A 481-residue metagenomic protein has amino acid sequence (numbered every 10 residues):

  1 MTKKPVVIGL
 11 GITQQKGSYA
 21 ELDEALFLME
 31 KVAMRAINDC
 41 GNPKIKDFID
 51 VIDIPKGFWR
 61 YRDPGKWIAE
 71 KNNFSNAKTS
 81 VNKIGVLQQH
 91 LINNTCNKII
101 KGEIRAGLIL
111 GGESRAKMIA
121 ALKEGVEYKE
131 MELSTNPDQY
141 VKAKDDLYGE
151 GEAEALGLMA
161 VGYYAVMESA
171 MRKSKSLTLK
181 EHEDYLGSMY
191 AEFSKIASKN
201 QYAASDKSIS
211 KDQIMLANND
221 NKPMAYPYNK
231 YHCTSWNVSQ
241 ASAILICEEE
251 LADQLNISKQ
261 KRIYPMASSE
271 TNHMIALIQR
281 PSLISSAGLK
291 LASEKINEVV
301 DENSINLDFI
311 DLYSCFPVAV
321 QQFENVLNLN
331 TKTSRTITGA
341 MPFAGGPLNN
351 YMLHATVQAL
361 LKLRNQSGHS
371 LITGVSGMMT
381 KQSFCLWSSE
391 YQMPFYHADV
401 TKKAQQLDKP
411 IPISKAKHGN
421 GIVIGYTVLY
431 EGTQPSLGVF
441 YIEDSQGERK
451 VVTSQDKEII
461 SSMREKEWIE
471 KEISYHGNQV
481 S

Functional and structural regions predicted by a protein language model:
M1-V81, N97-I104, L108-L251, K259-A344 (+3 more regions): Conserved "HGTGT" condensation-loop signature of ketosynthase/thiolase-family condensing enzymes that catalyze
I84: A basic- and aromatic-enriched beta-loop-alpha substructure that forms the phosphate/nucleotide- and DNA/RNA-contacting
Q89-N97: Conserved phosphate-binding catalytic cores of ATP/NTP-utilizing and phosphoryl-transfer enzymes
L91, Y163-M167, M352-A355: Internal, well-ordered alpha-helical segments in soluble enzyme and binding-protein domains
I104-R105, S367-H369: Nucleotide donor/acceptor-binding cores
A344-M352, S367: A conserved active-site cap/scaffold subdomain adjacent to cofactor or substrate pockets
Q358-K362, G368: Phosphate/diphosphate-binding loops
G377-M378: C-terminal substrate-binding/catalytic lobe of Rossmann-fold NAD(P)-dependent dehydrogenases
